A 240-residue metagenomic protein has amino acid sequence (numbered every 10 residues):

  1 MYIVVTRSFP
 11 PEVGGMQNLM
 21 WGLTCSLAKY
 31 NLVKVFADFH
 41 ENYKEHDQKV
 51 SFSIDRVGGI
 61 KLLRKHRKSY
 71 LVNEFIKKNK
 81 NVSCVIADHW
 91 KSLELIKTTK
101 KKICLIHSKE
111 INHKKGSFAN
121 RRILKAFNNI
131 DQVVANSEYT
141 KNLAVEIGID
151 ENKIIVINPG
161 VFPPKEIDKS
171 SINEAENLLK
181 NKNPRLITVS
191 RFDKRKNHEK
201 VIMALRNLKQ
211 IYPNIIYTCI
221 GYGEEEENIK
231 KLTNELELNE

Functional and structural regions predicted by a protein language model:
M1, D168-R185, E237: Nucleotide-sugar donor-binding and catalytic loop/hinge architecture of NDP-sugar-dependent glycosyltransferases
T6-V13, L19-R64: N-terminal strand-loop element at the rim of the active site of nucleotide-sugar-dependent glycosyltransferases
E12, L63, S92-E94, I103-F118 (+1 more regions): A short, histidine- and acid-enriched strand-loop-helix "catalytic/donor-clamping" loop that lines the nucleotide-sugar
F39, Y139, G160: Carbohydrate-associated surface elements
I86-S92: Short His-centered aromatic/hydrophobic patch
K114-K115, V145, G160-N177: Acidic anion/phosphate-binding donor-loop and adjacent secondary structure in glycosyltransferase catalytic cores
L178-K196, I202-L205, T218: Conserved donor-binding/catalytic core segment of Leloir-type glycosyltransferases
I220, K230-E240: Nucleotide-activated donor-binding/catalytic signature segment of Leloir-type glycosyltransferases, i.e., the conserved
